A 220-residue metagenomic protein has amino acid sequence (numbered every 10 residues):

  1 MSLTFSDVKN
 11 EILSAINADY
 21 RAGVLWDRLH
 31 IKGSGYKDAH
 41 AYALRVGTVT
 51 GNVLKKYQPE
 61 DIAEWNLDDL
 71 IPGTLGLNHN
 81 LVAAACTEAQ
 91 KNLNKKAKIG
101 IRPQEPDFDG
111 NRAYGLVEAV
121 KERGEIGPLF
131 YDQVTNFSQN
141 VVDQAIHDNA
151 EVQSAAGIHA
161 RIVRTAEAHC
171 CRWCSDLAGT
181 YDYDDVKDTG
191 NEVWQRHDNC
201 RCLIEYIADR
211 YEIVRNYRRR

Functional and structural regions predicted by a protein language model:
M1-H197, E205-R220: Domain-core detector
